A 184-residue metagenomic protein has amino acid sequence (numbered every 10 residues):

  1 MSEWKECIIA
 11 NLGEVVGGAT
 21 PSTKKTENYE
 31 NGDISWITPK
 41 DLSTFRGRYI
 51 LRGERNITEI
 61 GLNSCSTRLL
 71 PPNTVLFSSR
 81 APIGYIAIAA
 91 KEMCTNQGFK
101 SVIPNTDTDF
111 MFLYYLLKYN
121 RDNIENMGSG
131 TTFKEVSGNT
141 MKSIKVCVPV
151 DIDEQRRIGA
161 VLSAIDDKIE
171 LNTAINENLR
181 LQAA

Functional and structural regions predicted by a protein language model:
M1-T20, S143, C147-R157, S163-A184: Non-catalytic DNA-recognition/assembly elements of restriction-modification systems
K5-V146: DNA target-recognition domains and sequence-specific DNA-contacting regions of bacterial/archaeal
